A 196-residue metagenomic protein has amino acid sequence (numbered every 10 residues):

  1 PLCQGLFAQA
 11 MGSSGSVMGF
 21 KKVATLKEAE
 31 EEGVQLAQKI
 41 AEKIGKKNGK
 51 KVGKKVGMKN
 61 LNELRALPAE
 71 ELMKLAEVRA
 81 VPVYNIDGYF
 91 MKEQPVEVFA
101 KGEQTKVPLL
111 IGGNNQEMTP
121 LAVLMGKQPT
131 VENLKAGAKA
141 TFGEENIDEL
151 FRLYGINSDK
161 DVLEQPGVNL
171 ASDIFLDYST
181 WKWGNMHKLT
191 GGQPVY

Functional and structural regions predicted by a protein language model:
P1-K21: Primarily recognizes the serine-hydrolase "nucleophile elbow" in alpha/beta-hydrolase and SGNH/GDSL folds
P1-Q4, K27, D177: Conserved structured core elements
G5-F7, L26, K74: Flexible glycine/proline-rich, aromatic-decorated loop/lid segments
Q9-S16, G33-L36, D159-L163: Short acidic (Asp/Glu) and glycine-rich catalytic loops that position anionic groups and cofactors
S16-V23, E117-L121: A short beta-to-alpha transition loop/helix N-cap that caps and shapes the active-site region
G19, V23-E31, V96-T105: The feature captures the conserved acid-bearing segment of alpha/beta-hydrolase catalytic domains
E30-E42, G53: Helix-loop "lid/cap" segments that line or gate small-molecule binding pockets
K51, K55, K59, E63-Y196: Substrate-gating cap/lid region and adjacent catalytic-acid/histidine neighborhood within extracellular/lumenal
